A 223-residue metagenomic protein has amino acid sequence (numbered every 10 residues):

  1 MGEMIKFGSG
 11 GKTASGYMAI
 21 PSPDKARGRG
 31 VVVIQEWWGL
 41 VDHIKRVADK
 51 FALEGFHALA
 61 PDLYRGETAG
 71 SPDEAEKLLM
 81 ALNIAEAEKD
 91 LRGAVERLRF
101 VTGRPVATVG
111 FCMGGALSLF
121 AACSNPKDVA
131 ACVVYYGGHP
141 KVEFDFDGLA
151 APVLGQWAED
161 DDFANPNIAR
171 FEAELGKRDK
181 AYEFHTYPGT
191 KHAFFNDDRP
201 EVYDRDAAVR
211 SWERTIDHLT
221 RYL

Functional and structural regions predicted by a protein language model:
M4-V101, F195-R199: Serine-hydrolase catalytic machinery in alpha/beta-hydrolase-like enzymes
L59-A60, V134, F184: Hydrophobic residues in well-ordered beta-strands that form the structural core
L63-G66, G138, T190: Short beta-to-alpha linker loops that shape the active-site pocket of alpha/beta-hydrolase fold enzymes
A94-A150: Primarily recognizes the serine-hydrolase "nucleophile elbow" in alpha/beta-hydrolase and SGNH/GDSL folds
L149, G155-W157: Short beta-strand/loop motif that positions the catalytic acidic residue of the alpha/beta-hydrolase fold
D162-I168: Conserved alpha/beta-hydrolase "acid-adjacent" motif
G176, A181-L223: C-terminal catalytic histidine-bearing segment of alpha/beta-hydrolase fold enzymes
